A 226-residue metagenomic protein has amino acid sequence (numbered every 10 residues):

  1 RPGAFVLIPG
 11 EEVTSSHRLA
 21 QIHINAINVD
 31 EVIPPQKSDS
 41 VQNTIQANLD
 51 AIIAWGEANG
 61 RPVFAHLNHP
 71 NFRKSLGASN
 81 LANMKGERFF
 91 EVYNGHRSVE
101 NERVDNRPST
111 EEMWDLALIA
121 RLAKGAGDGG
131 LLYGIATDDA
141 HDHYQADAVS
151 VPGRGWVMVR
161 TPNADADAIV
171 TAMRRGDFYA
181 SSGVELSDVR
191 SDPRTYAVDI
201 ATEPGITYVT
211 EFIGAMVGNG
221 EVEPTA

Functional and structural regions predicted by a protein language model:
R1-K85, Y93-E100, D105-M113, A120 (+1 more regions): A metal-dependent hydrolase metal-coordination microenvironment
V32, D115, R194-V198: Short alpha-helical interface elements
D50, D115, V170-R174: Generic detector of well-ordered alpha-helical segments enriched in charged/polar residues, highlighting helical
R121-Y133, D138-A226: C-terminal functional module detector
